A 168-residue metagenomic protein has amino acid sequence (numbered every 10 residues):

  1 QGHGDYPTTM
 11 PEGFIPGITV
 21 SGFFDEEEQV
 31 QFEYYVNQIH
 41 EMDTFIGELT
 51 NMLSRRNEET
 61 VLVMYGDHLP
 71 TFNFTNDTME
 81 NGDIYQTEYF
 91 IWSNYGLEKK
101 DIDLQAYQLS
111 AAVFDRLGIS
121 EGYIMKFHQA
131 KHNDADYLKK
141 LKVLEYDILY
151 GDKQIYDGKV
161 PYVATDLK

Functional and structural regions predicted by a protein language model:
Q1-K168: Solvent-exposed soluble domains appended to multi-pass membrane proteins
